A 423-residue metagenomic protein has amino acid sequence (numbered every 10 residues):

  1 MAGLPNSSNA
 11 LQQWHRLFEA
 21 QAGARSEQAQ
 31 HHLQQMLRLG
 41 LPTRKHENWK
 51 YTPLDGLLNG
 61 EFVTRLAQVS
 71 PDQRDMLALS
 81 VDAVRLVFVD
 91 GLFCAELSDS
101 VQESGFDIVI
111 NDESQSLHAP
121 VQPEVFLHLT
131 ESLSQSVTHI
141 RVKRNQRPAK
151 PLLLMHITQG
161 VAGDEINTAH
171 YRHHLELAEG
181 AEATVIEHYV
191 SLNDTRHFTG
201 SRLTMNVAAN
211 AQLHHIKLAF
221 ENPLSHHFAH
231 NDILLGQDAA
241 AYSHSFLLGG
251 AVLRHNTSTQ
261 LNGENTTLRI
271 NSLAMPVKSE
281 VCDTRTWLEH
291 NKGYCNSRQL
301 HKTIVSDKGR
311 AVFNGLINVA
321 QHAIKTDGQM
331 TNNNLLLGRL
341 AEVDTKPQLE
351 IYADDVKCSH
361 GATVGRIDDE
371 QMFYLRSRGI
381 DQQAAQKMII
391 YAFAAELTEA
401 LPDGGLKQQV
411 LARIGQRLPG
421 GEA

Functional and structural regions predicted by a protein language model:
M1-R202, N210-Q212: Short, low-to-moderate order helix/coil transition modules at the start of elongated helical scaffolds
S116-I380, A394-L397, L401-A423: Conserved beta-strand/loop scaffold segments within soluble protein domains that form the structured core and edges
